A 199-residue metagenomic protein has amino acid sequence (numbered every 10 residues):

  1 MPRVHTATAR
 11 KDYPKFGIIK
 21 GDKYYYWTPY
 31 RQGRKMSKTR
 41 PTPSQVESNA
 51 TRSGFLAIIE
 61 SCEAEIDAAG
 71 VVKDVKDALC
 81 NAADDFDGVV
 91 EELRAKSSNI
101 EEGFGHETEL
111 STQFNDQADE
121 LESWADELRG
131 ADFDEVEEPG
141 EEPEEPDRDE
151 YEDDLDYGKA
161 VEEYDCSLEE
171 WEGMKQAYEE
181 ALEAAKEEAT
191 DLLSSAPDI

Functional and structural regions predicted by a protein language model:
M1-I199: Feature detects long, helix-prone N-terminal segments enriched in hydrophobes
